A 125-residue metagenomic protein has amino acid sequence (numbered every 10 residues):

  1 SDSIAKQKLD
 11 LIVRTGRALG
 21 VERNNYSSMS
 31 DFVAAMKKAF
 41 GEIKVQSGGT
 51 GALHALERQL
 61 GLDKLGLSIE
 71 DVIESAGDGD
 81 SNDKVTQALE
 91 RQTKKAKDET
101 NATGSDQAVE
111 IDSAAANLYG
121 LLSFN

Functional and structural regions predicted by a protein language model:
S1-N125: Type III/flagellar secretion export determinants
